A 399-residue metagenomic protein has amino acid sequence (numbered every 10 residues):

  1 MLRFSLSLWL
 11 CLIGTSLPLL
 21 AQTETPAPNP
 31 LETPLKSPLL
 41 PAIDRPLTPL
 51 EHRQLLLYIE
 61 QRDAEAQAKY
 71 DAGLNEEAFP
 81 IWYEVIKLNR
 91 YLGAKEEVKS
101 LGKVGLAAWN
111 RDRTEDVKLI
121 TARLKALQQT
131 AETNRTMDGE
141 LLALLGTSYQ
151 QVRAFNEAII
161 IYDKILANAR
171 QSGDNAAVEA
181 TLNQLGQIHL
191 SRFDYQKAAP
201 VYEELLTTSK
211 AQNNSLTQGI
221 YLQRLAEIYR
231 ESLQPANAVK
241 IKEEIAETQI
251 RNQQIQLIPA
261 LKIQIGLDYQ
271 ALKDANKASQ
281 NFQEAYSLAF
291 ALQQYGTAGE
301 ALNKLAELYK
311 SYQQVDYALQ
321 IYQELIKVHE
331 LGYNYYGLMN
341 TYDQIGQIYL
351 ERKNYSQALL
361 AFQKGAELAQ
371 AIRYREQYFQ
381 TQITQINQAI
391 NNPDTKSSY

Functional and structural regions predicted by a protein language model:
R3-L6, L12-K103, N110, K118 (+2 more regions): N-terminal leader/linker segments that initiate helical-solenoid repeat arrays
E51-R53, A72, R90-A94, R111 (+8 more regions): Short coil/turn linkers that connect adjacent helices within long alpha-helical scaffolds, especially alpha-solenoid
E60, K99, E140, A180-T181 (+6 more regions): Residue register of alpha-helical TPR repeats
W82, L88-R90, A108, L127-A131 (+16 more regions): Eukaryotic all-alpha helical interaction scaffolds
L359-Y399: Terminal, low-structured helical/coil segments at or just beyond the last alpha-helical repeat
